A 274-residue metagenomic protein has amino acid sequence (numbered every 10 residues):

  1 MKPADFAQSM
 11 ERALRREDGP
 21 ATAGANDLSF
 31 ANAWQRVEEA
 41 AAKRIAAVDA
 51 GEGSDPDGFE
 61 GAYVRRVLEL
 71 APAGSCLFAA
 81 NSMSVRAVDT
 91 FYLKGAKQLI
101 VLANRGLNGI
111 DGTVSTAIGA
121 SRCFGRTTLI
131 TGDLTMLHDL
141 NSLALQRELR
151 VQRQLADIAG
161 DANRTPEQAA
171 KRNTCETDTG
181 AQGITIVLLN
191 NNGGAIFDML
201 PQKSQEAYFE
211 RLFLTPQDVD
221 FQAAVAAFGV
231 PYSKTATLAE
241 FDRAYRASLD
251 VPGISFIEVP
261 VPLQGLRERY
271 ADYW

Functional and structural regions predicted by a protein language model:
M1, Q8, A21, C76-L77 (+3 more regions): Hydrophobic beta-strand segments of well-ordered beta-sheets in folded domains
M1-R36, Q146, G160, P201 (+1 more regions): Glycine-rich, acidic loop regions that bind phosphate or pyrophosphate groups
K2-S9, N26, A33, F59-V67 (+7 more regions): General structural feature for long, well-ordered alpha-helical segments within catalytic domains of soluble enzymes
P3, P20-D27, D49-D57, F78 (+2 more regions): Hydrophobic alpha-helical scaffolding
M10-A21, E38-I45, D49, L68-A71 (+5 more regions): Structural signal for hydrophobic packing residues in well-ordered secondary-structure cores of soluble enzyme domains
N26-G53, A120, V187, I196-K203 (+1 more regions): Charged, low-complexity, helix-prone segments enriched in Lys/Glu/Asp/Gln
A33-F124: Active-site diphosphate/adenylate-binding microenvironment
T90-W274: Thiamine diphosphate
